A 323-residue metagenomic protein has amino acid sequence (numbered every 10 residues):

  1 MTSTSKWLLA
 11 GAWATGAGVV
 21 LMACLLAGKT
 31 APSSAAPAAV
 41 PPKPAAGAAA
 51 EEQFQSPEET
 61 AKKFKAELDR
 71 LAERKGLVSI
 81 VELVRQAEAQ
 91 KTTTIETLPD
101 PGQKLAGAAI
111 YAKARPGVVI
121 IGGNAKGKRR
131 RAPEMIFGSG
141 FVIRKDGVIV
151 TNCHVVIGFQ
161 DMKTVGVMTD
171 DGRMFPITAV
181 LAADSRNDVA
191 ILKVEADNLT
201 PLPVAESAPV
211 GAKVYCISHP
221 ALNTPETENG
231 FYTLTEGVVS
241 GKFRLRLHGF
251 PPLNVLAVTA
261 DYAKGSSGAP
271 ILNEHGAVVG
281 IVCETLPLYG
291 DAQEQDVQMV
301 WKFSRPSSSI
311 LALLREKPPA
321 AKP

Functional and structural regions predicted by a protein language model:
T2-A31: Sec-dependent N-terminal signal peptides
A36-S139, N187, I310-P323: N-terminal activation segment of mature serine protease catalytic domains
S56, L272-P323: C-terminal subregion of chymotrypsin/trypsin-like serine protease catalytic domains
L68, A72, A114-V118, G122-A125 (+9 more regions): Sec/Tat-exported extracytoplasmic proteins
P99, K126-G127, P133, R144-E226 (+2 more regions): Conserved active-site neighborhood of the chymotrypsin/trypsin-like protease fold
L105-A106, K113-I120, P133-G138, R144-D146 (+9 more regions): Extracytoplasmic
V119-I121, G140, G147, T151 (+9 more regions): Terminal peptide-recognition signature
P133-M135, H154-Q160, T200-N254, Y262-S266 (+1 more regions): Flexible, gly/ser-rich surface segments that form the specificity/activation loops bordering the active-site cleft
